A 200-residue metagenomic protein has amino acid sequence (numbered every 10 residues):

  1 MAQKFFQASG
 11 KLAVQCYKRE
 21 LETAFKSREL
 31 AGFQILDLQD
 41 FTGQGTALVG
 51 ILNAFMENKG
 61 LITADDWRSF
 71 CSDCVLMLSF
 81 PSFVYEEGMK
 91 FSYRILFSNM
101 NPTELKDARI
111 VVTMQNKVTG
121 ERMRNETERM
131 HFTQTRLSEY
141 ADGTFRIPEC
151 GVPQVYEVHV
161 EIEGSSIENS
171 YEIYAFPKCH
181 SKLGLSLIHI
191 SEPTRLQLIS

Functional and structural regions predicted by a protein language model:
M1-D107: Substrate-binding clefts and catalytic carboxylate motifs of secreted carbohydrate-active enzymes
P81-F83, T127-T133, R146-I147: Beta-strand-rich interaction surfaces with strong enrichment in secreted/lumenal proteins
K90-M130, Y140-G143, Q154-E163: Beta-strand-rich binding/interaction modules
E149-P153: Surface-exposed, short loops/turns at beta-strand junctions within beta-sandwich domains
G164-E168: Short, exposed coil/turn segments at beta-strand boundaries within extracellular/luminal domains
S170-I188: Low-complexity, Pro/Ser/Thr- and charge-rich linker/hinge segments at domain boundaries
I188-I199: Single conserved hydrophobic/aromatic residue that forms the stacking wall/gate of nucleotide- or nucleobase-binding
